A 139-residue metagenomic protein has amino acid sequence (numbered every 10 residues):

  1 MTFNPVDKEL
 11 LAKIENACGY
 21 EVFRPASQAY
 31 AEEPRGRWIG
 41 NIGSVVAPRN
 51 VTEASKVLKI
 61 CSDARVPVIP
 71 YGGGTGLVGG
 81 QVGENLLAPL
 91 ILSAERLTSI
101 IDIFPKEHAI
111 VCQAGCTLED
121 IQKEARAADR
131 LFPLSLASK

Functional and structural regions predicted by a protein language model:
M1-S62, G76-H108, K123, A137-K139: N-terminal flexible segment immediately upstream of the FAD-binding catalytic core in FAD-dependent oxidoreductases
P70, L136: Short beta-strand
G73: N-terminal cofactor/phosphate-binding cores enriched in small/glycine residues, especially glycine-rich loops such as
G115: Extended, alpha-helix-rich binding/interface surfaces that flank or overlap catalytic cores and mediate recognition
D120-A127: Short active-site loop/helix that positions an aromatic residue
